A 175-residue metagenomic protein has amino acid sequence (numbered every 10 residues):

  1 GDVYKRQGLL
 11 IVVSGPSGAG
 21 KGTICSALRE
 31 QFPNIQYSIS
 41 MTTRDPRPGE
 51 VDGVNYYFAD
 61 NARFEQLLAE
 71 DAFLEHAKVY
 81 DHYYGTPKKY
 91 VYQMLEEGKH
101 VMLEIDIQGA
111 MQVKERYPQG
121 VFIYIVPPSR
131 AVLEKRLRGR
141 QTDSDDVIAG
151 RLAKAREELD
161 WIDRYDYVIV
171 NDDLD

Functional and structural regions predicted by a protein language model:
G1-Y4: Short, small-residue-biased leader/transition segments that mark boundaries at the very start of proteins
L10-V12: Short hydrophobic/aromatic beta-strand immediately N-terminal to the Walker A/P-loop
S14-P16: P-loop (Walker A) phosphate-binding loop of NTP-binding proteins
K21: Conserved lysine of the Walker
E30-S38: Post-Walker A helix-loop "phosphate-sensing" segment adjacent to the P-loop in P-loop NTPases
S40-V101, I107-M111: ATP-dependent small-molecule kinase phosphotransfer cores that center on conserved nucleotide phosphate-binding segments
R44-P48, A72, L95-E96, H100 (+3 more regions): A glycine- and Lys/Arg-enriched "phosphate-lid" helix/loop adjacent to the NTP-binding pocket of small-molecule kinases
